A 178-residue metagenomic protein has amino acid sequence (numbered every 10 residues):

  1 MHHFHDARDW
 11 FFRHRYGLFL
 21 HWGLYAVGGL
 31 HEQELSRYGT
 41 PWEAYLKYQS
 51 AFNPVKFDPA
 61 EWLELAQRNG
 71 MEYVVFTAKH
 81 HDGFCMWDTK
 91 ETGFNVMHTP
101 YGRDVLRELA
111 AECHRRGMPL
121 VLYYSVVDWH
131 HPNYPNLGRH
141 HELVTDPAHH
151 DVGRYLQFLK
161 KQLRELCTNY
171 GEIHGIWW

Functional and structural regions predicted by a protein language model:
M1-W178: Mature catalytic domains of secreted/periplasmic carbohydrate-active enzymes
